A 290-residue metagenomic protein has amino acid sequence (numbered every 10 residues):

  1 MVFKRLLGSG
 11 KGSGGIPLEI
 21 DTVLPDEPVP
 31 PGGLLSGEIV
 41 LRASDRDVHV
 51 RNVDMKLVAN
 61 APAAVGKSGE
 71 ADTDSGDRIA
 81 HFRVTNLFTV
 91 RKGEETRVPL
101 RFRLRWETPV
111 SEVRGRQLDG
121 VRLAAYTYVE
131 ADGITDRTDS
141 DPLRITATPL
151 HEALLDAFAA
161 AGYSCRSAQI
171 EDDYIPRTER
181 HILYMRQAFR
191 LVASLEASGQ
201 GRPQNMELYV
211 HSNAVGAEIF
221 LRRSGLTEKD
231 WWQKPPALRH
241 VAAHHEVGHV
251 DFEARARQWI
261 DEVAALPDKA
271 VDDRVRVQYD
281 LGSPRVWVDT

Functional and structural regions predicted by a protein language model:
M1-T290: Terminal, compositionally biased non-globular sequences in eukaryotic proteins
